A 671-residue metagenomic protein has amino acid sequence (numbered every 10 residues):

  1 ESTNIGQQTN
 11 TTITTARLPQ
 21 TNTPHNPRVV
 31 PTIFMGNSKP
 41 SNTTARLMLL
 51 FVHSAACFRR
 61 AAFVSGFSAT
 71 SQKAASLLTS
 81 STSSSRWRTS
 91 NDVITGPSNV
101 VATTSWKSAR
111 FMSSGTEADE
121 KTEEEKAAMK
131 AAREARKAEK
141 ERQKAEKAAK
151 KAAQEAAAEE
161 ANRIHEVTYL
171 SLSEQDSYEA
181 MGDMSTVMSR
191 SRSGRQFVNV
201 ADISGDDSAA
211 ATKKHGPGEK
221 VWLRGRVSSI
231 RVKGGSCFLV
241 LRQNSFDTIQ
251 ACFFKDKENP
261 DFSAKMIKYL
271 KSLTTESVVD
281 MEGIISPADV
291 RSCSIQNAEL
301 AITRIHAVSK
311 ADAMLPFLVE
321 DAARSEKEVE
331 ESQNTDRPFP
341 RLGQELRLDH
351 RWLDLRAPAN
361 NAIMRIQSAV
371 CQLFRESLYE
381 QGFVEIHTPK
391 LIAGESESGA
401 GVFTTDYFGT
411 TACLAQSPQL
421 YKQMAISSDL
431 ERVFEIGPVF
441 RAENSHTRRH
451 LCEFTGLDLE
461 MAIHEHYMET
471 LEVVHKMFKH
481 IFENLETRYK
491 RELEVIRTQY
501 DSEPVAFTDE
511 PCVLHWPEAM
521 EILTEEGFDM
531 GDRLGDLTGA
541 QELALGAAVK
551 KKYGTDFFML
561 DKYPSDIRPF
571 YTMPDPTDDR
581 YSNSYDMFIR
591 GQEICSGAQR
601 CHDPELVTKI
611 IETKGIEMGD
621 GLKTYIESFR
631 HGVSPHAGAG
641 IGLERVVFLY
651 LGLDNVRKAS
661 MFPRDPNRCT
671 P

Functional and structural regions predicted by a protein language model:
E1-L47: Intrinsically disordered, low-complexity basic segments at termini and long loops, enriched in Pro/Gly and/or Arg/Ser
I5, I13, V29-M35, V52 (+3 more regions): Short hydrophobic transmembrane-like helices used for membrane targeting/insertion
G6, L18-N22, I33, S38 (+5 more regions): Short linear motifs centered on Gly/Pro in flexible linkers and helix caps
L47-K73, L77-L78, S83, N91 (+2 more regions): Class II aminoacyl-tRNA synthetase catalytic cores and aaRS-like
